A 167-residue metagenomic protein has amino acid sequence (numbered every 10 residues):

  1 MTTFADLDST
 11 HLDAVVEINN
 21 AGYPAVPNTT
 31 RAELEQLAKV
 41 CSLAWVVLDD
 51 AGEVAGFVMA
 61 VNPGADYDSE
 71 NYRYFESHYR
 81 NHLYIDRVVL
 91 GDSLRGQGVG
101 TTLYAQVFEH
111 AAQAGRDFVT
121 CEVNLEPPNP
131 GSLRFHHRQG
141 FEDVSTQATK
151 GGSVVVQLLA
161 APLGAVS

Functional and structural regions predicted by a protein language model:
M1-V15: A short beta-loop-alpha structural element at the N-terminal edge of CoA-dependent acyl/N-acetyltransferase catalytic
P24-A51, M59, A65: Active-site rim helix/loop that mediates acceptor-substrate recognition in acyltransferases
M59-R87, G151: Conserved acyl-donor/pantetheine-binding loop and adjacent beta-alpha core of acyl/acetyltransferases and related
E76, D86-R95, N124-L125: A short, internal acetyl-CoA/4′-phosphopantetheine-binding micro-motif in the GNAT/acyltransferase core
S77, T146-S167: C-terminal "cap" of GNAT-fold acetyltransferases
L90, G96-E109, R138: Conserved acetyl-CoA-binding loop-helix of GNAT-fold acetyltransferases
A111-L125: Conserved GNAT acetyl-CoA-binding A-motif
E122-N124, H137-V156: Conserved catalytic-core motifs of GNAT/GCN5-like acyltransferases
